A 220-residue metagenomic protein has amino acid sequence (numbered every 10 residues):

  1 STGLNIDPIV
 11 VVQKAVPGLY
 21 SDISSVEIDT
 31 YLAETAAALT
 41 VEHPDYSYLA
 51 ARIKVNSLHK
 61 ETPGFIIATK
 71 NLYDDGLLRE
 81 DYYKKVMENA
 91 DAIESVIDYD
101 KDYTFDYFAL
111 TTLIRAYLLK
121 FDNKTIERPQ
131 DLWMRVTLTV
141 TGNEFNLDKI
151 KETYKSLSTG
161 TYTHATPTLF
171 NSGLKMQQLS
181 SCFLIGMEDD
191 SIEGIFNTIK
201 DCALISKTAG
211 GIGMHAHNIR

Functional and structural regions predicted by a protein language model:
S1-R220: Extended catalytic cores of very large enzyme megasubunits
